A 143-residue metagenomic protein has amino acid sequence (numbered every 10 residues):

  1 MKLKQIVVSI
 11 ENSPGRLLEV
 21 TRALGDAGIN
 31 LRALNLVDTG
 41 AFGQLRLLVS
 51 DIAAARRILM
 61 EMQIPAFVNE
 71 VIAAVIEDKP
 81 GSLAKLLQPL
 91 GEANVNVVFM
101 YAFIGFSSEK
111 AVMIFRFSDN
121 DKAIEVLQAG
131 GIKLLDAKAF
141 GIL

Functional and structural regions predicted by a protein language model:
M1-L143: A conserved regulatory-domain signal marking ACT and ACT-like small-molecule sensing domains and adjacent regulatory
